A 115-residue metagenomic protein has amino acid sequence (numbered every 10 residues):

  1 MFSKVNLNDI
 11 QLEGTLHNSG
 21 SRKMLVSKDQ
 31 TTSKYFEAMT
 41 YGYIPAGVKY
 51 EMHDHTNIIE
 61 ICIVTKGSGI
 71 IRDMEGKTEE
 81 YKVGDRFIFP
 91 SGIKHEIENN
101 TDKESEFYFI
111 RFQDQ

Functional and structural regions predicted by a protein language model:
M1-E37, E51: A short, N-terminal "cap"/entry segment at the start of jelly-roll beta-barrel domains of the cupin/DSBH fold
S21, Y35-T40, E60, G67 (+1 more regions): A generic structural signal for short beta-strands and their flanking turns/coil linkers
T32, P45-V48, S68-I70, Q113-Q115: Short, charged/polar surface micro-motifs in flexible loops or helix N-caps
K34, E79, E104-E106: Short acidic/proline- and small/hydrophobic-mixed sequence motifs that coincide with surface turns and coil-to-beta
M39-Y43, I61, T78, R86-I88 (+1 more regions): Conserved hydrophobic/aromatic beta-strand scaffold that supports enzyme active sites
I44-A46, Y81-N100: Conserved metal-binding segment of the jelly-roll/cupin
K49, H55-V83: A short beta-strand-loop-beta hairpin characteristic of the jelly-roll/cupin
S91-Q115: Ligand-binding loop in jelly-roll beta-barrel domains
